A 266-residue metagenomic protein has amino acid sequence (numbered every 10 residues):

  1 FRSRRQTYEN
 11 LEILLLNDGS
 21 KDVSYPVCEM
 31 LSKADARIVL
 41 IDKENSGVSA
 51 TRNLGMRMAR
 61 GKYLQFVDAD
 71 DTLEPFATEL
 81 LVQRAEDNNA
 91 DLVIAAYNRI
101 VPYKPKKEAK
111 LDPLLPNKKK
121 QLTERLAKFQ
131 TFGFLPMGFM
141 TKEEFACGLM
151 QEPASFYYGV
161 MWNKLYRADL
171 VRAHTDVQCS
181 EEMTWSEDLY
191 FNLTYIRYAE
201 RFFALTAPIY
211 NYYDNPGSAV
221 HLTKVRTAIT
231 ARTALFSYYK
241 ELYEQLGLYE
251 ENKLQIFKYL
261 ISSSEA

Functional and structural regions predicted by a protein language model:
F1-N10: Short, acidic, metal-binding catalytic loop of nucleotide-sugar glycosyltransferases
N17-P26, S46-G47: A conserved acidic beta->alpha catalytic loop
D18, V67-A69, I94-A96: Active-site acidic Asp-centered loop
D22-M30, L54, T72, F76-T78: Acidic helix N-cap motif at the loop->helix transition within catalytic regions of sugar-transfer enzymes
K43-A59: Glycine-rich, basic loop-to-helix element that forms the pyrophosphate-binding segment of sugar-nucleotide handling
L64: Short aromatic/hydrophobic "clamp" motif used to bind/position activated sugar donors
T72-F203, Y210-T227: Donor-binding/catalytic cores of nucleotide-activated saccharide and glycerol-phosphate transferases/polymerases
A204, P208-A266: C-terminal subregions of glycosyltransferases and related glycan-biosynthesis enzymes
